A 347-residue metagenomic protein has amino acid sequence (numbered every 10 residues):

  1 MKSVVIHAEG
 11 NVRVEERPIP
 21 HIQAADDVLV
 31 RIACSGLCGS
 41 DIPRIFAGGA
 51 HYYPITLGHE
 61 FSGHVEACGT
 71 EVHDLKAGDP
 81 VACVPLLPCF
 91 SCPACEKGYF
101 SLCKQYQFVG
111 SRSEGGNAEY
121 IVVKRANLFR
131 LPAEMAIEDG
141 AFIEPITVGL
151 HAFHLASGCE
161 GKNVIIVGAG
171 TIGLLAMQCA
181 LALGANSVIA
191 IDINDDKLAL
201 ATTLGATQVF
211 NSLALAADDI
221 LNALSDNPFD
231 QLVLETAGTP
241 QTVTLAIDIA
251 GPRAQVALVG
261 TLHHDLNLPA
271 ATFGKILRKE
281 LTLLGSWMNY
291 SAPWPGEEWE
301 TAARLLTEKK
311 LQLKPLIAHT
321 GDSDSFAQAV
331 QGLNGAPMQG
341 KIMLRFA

Functional and structural regions predicted by a protein language model:
S3, T244-I247, E297-A347: C-terminal hydrophobic helical "lid"/dimerization subdomain of Rossmann-like NAD(P)H-dependent oxidoreductases
V5-I22, G39-A67, A82-C83, L102-E114: N-terminal glycine-rich cofactor-binding segment
P20-S35, G48-P93, P132-E134: Glycine-rich beta-strand-centered segment in the early N-terminal region that forms part of a ligand/cofactor-binding
C89-V167: NAD(P)H dinucleotide-binding glycine-rich loop of Rossmann-like/cofactor-binding domains, especially the beta1-alpha1
M135-A214: Mid-domain Rossmann-like dinucleotide-binding core that forms the NAD(H)/NADP(H) cofactor-binding site
A156-E160, L204-L281: Glycine-rich cofactor phosphate-binding loops and adjacent beta1-alpha1 units of small-molecule cofactor enzyme domains
N222, L266-I317, Q328: C-terminal substrate-binding/catalytic core of Rossmann-like NAD(P)-dependent dehydrogenases/reductases
